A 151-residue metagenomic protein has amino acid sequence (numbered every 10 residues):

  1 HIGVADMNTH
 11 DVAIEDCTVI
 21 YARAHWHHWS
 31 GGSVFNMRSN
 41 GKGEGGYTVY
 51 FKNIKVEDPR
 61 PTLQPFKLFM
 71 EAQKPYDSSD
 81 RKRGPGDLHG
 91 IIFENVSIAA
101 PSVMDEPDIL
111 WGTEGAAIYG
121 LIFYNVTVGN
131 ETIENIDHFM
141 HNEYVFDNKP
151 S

Functional and structural regions predicted by a protein language model:
H1-S151: Extracellular/periplasmic carbohydrate-active domains that bind, remodel, or depolymerize complex polysaccharides
